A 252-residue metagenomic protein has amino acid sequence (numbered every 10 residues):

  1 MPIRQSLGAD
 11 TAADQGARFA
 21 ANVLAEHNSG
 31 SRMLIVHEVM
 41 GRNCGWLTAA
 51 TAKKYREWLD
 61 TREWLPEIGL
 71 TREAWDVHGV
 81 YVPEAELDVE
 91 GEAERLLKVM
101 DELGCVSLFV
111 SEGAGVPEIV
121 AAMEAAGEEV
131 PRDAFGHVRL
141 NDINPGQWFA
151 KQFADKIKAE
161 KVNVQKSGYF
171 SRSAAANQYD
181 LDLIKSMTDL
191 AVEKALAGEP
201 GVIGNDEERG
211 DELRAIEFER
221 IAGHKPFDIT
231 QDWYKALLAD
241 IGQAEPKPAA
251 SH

Functional and structural regions predicted by a protein language model:
P2: Conserved small/polar residues in nucleotide/adenosyl-binding loops
L7-E160: Accessory alpha-helical/coil subdomains and C-terminal extensions that flank or cap enzyme catalytic cores
G115-H252: C-terminal non-catalytic interaction/assembly regions of soluble proteins
